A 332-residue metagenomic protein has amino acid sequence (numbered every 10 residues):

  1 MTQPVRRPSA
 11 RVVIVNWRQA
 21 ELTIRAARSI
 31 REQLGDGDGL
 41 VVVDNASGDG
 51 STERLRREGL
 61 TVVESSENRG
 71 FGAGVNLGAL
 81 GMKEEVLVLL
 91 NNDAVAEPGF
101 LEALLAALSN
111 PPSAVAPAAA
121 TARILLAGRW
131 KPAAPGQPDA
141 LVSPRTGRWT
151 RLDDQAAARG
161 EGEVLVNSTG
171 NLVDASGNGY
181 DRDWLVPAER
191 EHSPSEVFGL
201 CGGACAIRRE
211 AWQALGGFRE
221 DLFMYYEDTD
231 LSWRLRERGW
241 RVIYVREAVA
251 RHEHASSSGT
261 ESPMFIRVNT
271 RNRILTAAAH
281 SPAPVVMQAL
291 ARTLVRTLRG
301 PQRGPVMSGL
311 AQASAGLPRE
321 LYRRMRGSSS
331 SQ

Functional and structural regions predicted by a protein language model:
R28-G37: Short, acidic, metal-binding catalytic loop of nucleotide-sugar glycosyltransferases
S29, D44-T52, E67, E97: A conserved acidic beta->alpha catalytic loop
G50, G72, A94-A107: Acidic donor-binding/catalytic loop of UDP-sugar-dependent glycosyltransferases, especially processive GT2
S65-M82, N92-A94, G170: Glycine-rich, basic loop-to-helix element that forms the pyrophosphate-binding segment of sugar-nucleotide handling
L87: Short aromatic/hydrophobic "clamp" motif used to bind/position activated sugar donors
G99-N167, N171-N178: Conserved donor NDP-sugar-binding/catalytic core segment of glycosyltransferases
E196-V249: A short, conserved alpha-helix in the catalytic core of glycosyltransferases
V285-Q332: Non-catalytic, C-terminal membrane-associated alpha-helical segments of glycosyltransferases
